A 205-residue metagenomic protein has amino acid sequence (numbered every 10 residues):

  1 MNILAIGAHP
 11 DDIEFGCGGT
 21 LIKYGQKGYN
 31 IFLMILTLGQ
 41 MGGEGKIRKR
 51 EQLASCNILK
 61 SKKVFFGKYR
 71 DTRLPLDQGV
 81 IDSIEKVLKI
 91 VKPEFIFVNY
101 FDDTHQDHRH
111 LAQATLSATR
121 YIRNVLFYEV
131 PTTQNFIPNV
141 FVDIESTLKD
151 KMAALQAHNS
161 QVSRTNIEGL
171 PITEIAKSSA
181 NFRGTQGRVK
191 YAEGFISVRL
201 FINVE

Functional and structural regions predicted by a protein language model:
M1, I122, V130-E205: The feature marks non-catalytic terminal segments
M1-K92, R120-Y121, I196-S197: Active-site rim/loop-helix segments in enzyme catalytic domains that contact anionic ligands
G19, R70, D102, P131 (+1 more regions): Flexible, active-site-proximal loop/turn residues at the rims of small-molecule/cofactor binding pockets and catalytic
L38-G43, R70-L74, Y100-H105, Q161-N166: Short histidine/acidic/glycine/proline-rich micro-motifs that form metal- and phosphate-coordinating active-site loops
G43-K46, L76-Q78, H108-R109, I137-V140 (+1 more regions): Short, well-ordered secondary-structure micro-motifs
V87-F127, T132: Active-site adenylate/phosphate-handling loop in enzymes that bind or generate adenylated species
